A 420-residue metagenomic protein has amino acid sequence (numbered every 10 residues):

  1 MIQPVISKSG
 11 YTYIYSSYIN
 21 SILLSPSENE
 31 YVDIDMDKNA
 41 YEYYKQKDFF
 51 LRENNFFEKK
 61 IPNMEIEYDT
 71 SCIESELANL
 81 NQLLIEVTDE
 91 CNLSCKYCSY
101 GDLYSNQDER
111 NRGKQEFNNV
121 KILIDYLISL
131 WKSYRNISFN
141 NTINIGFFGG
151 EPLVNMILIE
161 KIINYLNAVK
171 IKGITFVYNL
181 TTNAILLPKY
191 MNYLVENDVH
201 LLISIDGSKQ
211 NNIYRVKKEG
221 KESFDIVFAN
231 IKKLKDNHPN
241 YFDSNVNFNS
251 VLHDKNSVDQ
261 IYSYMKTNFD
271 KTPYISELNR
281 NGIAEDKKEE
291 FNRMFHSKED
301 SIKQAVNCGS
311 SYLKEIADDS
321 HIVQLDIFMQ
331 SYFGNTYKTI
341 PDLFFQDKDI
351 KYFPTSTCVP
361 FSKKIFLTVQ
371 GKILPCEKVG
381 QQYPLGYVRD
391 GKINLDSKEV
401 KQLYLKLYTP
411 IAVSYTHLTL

Functional and structural regions predicted by a protein language model:
I2-L23, Y43-L84, N136-F139: N-terminal [4Fe-4S]-dependent radical SAM core
G10, F361-K363: Short loop/turn microsegments at loop-to-beta-strand junctions
D69-Y190, N197: Conserved alpha-helical substructure of the radical SAM core
Y104-S105, P152-V154, A184-P188, N192 (+2 more regions): Conserved radical SAM core fold
I145, Y178-L180, L201-I203, V246-F248 (+1 more regions): Hydrophobic faces of well-ordered beta-strands that scaffold small-molecule active sites in alpha/beta enzyme cores
R215-F228, K232, D236-S356, P360 (+1 more regions): Radical SAM enzyme [4Fe-4S]-AdoMet core and its adjacent flexible, acidic and glycine-rich loops/tails across
V379-S414: Membrane-interface junctions of multi-pass transporters
Y415-L420: Conserved small/polar residues in nucleotide/adenosyl-binding loops
